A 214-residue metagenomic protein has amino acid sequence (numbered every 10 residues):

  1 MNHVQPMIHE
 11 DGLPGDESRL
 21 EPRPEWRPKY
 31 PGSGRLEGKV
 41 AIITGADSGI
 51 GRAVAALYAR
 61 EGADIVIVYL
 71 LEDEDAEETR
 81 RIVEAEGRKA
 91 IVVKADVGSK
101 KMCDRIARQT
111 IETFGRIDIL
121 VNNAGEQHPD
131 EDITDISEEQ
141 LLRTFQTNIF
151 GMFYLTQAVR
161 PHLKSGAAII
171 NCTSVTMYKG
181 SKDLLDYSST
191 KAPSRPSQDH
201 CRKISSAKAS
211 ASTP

Functional and structural regions predicted by a protein language model:
V4-Q5, P31, S99-D104, E112 (+2 more regions): Conserved mid-core segment of classical short-chain dehydrogenase/reductases
G34-V66: Canonical Rossmann dinucleotide-binding motif of NAD(H)/NADP(H)-dependent dehydrogenases/reductases, specifically
A56, R108, E112, T147-A167 (+3 more regions): Amphipathic alpha-helical dimer-interface segment in Rossmann-like NAD(P)H-dependent oxidoreductases
Y58, R116-D118, R195, S205-P214: Conserved Rossmann-fold SDR core element
A59, Q146, G151, G180 (+2 more regions): The catalytic Tyr-X3-Lys active-site helix of short-chain dehydrogenase/reductase
A63-E78: Conserved glycine-rich Rossmann-like NAD(P)H-binding loop of the short-chain dehydrogenase/reductase
T134-F153, I170, S194-R195: Catalytic Tyr-X3-Lys loop
T156, T190, Q198: Active-site helix of classical SDR
